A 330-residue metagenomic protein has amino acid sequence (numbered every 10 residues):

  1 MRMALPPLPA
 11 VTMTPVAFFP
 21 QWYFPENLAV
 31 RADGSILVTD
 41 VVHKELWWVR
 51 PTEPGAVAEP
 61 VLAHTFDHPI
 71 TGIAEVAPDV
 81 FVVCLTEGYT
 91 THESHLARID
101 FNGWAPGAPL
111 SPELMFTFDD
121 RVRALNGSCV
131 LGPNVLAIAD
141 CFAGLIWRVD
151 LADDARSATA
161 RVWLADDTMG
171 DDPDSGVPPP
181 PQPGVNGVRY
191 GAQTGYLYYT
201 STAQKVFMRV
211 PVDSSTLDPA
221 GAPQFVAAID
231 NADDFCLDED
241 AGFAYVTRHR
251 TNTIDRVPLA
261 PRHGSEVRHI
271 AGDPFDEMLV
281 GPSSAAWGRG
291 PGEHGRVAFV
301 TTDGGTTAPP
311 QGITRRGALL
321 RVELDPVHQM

Functional and structural regions predicted by a protein language model:
R2-W22: A short helix->beta-strand "capping" segment at the edge of beta-propeller domains
A10-T12, T90-V135, A139, A143-L145: Asp-box/WD-like beta-propeller blade repeats and closely related beta-sheet repeat scaffolds
F18-D33, T65-T90, T117-V135, D167-Y196 (+3 more regions): Beta-rich, blade/repeat-based domains predominating in secreted/periplasmic proteins but also intracellular
L37-T39, V82-C84, I138-A139, Y199 (+2 more regions): Residue position within the beta-strands of beta-propeller blades
H43-E45, E87-T91, A143-L145, Q204-V206 (+3 more regions): Short glycine/acidic-enriched loop and turn motifs that connect beta-strands
V49-P54, I99-G107, V149-R156, R209-D218 (+2 more regions): Short loop/turn segments immediately following beta-strands, especially the blade-tip and inter-blade linker loops
Y198-V206, F225-E266: Loop/turn-rich, solvent-exposed surfaces of beta-rich toroidal or solenoidal domains
A286-M330: Blade-level signature of beta-propeller repeat domains, shared across WD40, Kelch, NHL, RCC1 and BNR/Asp-box propellers
